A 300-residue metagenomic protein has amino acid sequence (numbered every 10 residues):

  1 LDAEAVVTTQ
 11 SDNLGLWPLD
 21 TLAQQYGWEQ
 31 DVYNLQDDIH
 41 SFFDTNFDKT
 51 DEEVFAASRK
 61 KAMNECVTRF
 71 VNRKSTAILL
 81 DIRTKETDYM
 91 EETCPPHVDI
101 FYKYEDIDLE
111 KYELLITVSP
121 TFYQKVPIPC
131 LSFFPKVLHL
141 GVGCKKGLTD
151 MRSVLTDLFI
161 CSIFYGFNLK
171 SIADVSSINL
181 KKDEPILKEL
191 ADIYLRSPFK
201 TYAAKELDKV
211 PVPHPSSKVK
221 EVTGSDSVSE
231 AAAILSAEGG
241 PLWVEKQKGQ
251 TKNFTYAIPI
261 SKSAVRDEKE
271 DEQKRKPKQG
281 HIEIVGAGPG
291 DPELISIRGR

Functional and structural regions predicted by a protein language model:
D2-E29, Y33-K60, R69-K181: Conserved mixed alpha/beta catalytic, RNA-binding, or beta-rich assembly cores of soluble enzyme, regulatory
S11-L14, E206, G288: Acidic, glycine-rich active-site loops and adjacent beta-strand->loop/helix elements that engage anionic groups
L16, E184, P292-S296: Short glycine/serine/threonine-rich phosphate/pyrophosphate-binding segments that cradle anionic phosphate groups
W17, K209-P213, L294: Short, charged, surface-exposed secondary-structure boundary motifs
E113-K125, L131-F133, A233-E268: C-terminal edge-of-domain segments
S153, F159-I160, F167-A233, A237-V244 (+2 more regions): C-terminal non-catalytic interaction/assembly regions of soluble proteins
F164-G166, K276-R300: Glycine-rich, flexible N-terminal cofactor/catalytic loop recognition
V265-Q279: Non-catalytic interface/targeting segments
